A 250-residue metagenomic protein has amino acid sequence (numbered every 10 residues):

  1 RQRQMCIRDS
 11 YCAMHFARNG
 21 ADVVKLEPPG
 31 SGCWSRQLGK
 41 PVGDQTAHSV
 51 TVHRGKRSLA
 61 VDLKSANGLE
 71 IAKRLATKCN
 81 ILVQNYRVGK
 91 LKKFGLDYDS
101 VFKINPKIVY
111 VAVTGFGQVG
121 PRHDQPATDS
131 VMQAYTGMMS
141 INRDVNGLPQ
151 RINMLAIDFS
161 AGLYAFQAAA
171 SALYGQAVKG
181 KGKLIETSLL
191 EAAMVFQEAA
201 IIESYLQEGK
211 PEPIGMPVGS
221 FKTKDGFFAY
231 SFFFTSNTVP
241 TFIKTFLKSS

Functional and structural regions predicted by a protein language model:
R1-Q4, R8-K181, S204-Y205: N-terminal helix-loop segment corresponding to the beta1-alpha1 unit of nucleotide/adenylate-binding folds
G30, G115-G117, L189-M194, D225 (+1 more regions): Glycine-rich beta-alpha junction loops
Q84, T187, S231-F232: Active-site-adjacent beta-strand anchor residues
P149-S160, G182-L184, E212-V218, F227-S231: A short glycine-threonine-serine/GTX helix/turn-capping micro-motif
Y174-V178, E198, L247: Hydrophobic/aromatic-lined pockets within catalytic cores
K179-V195: Polar, surface-exposed loop/tail segments that function as active-site lids or cofactor/substrate-recognition elements
M194-P211: Active-site-adjacent elements of ketosynthase-type condensing enzymes
P217-S250: Aromatic-enriched alpha-helical interface/lid elements that frame and gate functional surfaces
